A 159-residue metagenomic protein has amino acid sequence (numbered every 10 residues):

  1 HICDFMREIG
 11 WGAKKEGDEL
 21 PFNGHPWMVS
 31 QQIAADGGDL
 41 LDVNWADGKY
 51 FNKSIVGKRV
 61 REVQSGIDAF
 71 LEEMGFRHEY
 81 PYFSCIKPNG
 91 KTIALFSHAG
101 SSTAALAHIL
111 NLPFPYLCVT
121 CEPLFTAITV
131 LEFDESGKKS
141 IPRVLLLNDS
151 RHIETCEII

Functional and structural regions predicted by a protein language model:
H1-M74: Phosphate-handling substructures
C3-F22, P26-V29, R77, P81-T92 (+1 more regions): Acidic, low-complexity terminal tails and accessory targeting/binding regions of phosphate-metabolizing enzymes
H98: Short, conserved phosphate/pyrophosphate- and ester-handling motifs at nucleotide-, phospho-/glycolipid
